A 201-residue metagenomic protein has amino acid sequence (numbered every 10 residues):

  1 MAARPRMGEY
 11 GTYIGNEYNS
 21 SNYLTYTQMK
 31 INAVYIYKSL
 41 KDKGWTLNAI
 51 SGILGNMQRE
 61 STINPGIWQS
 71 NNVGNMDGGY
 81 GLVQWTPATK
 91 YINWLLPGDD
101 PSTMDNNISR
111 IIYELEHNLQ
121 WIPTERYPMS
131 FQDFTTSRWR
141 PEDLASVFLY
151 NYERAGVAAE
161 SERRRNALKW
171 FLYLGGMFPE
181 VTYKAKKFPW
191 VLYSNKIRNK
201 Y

Functional and structural regions predicted by a protein language model:
M1-A3, M7, P179-Y201: Enriched but not universal
A2, F134-V181: Active-site or metal-binding loop neighborhoods of secreted/extracellular toxin and effector enzymes
M7-Y35, S61-R140: Peptidoglycan-targeting cell-wall enzymes and recognition modules
N16-E17, Y23, G175-A185: Intrinsic-disorder/low-complexity linker and hinge segments
Y37-K41, L54: Substrate-binding and catalytic surfaces of secreted/luminal carbohydrate-active proteins
L40-N48: GGW-centered surface loops in extracellular recognition modules
L47-N64, I111, L149: Short, functionally critical alpha-helical segments immediately adjacent to catalytic or ligand/cofactor-binding
Y113, V147-N151, N195: Short, hydrophobic/amphipathic alpha-helical patches that form generic packing surfaces within helical domains
